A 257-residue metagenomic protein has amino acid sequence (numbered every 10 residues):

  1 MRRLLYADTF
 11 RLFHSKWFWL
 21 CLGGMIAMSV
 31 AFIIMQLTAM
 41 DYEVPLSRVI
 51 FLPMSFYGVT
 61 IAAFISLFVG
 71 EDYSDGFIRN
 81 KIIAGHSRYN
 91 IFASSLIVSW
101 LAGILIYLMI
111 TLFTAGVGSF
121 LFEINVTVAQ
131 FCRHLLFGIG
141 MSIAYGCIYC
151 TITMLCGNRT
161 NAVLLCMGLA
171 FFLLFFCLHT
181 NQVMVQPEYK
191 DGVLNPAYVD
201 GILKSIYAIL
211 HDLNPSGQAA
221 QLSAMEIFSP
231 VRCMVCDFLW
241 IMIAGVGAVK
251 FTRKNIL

Functional and structural regions predicted by a protein language model:
M1-L22: Aromatic- and glycine-rich beta-strand/loop motifs that create alpha-glucan
F18, G24-F68, F92-C166, L174 (+6 more regions): Secretory targeting signals
P45-L46, I65-Y89: Transmembrane helix boundary and interhelical loop/hinge segments in multi-pass membrane proteins
Y73, H86, C156-G157, N255: Membrane-helix interface residues
L169: Extracellular/periplasmic ligand-binding regions of membrane signal-transduction receptors
C236-L257: Junction motif at the cytosolic side of a transmembrane helix
